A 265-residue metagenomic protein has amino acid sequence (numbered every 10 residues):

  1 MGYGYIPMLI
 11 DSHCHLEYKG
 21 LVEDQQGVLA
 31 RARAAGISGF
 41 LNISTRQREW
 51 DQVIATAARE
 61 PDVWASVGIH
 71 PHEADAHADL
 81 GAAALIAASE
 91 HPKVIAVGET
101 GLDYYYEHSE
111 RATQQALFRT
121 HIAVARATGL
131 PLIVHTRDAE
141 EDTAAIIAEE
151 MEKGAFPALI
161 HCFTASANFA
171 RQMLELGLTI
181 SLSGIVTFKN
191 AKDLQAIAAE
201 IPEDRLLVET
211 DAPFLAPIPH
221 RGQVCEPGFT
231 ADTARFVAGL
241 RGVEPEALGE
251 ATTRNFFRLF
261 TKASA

Functional and structural regions predicted by a protein language model:
G2-A265: Mid-domain alpha/beta scaffold segments of enzyme catalytic cores
